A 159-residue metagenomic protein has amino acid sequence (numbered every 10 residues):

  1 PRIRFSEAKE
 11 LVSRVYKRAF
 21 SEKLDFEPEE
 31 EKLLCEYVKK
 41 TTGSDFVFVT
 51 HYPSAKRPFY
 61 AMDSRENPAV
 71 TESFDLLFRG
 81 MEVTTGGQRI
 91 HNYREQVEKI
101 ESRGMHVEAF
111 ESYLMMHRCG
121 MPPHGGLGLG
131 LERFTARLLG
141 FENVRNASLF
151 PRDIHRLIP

Functional and structural regions predicted by a protein language model:
P1-R79, R103-M115, C119-M121: Metal-assisted phosphate- and nucleotidyl-transfer catalytic regions
E10, Y52-R57, S64-E66, M81-V83 (+4 more regions): Short, glycine-/Ser/Thr-/acidic-enriched flexible segments
V49-T50, L77, T84, S148-F150: Residues in well-ordered beta-strands of folded domains
G87-Q88, Y93-P159: Active-site pocket scaffolds in enzymes
